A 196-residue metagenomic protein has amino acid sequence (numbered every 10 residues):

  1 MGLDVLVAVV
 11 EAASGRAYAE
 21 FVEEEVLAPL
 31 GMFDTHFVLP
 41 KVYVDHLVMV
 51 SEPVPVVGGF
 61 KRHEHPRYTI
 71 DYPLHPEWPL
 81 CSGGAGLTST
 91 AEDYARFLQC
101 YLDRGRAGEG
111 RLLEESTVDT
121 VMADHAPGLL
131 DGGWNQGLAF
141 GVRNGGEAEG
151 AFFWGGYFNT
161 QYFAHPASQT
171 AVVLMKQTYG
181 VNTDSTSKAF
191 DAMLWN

Functional and structural regions predicted by a protein language model:
M1-A148: Short, surface-exposed loop or secondary-structure junction motifs that flank catalytic or metal-binding residues
C81, D103, A167-A171, W195: Terminal-appendage/accessory-domain detector
V121, Q169, L174: Hydrophobic, well-ordered secondary-structure elements that form the walls of internal hydrophobic environments
L138, G150, T160-Y162: Residue-level detector of beta-strand structural context in well-folded domains
F153-G156: Short loop/turn motifs at secondary-structure junctions and domain boundaries
F158-S168: Short, surface-exposed beta-strand/loop micro-motifs that present aromatic residues
T178-V181: A short acidic/small-residue loop/turn micro-motif
S185-N196: Surface-exposed amphipathic alpha-helical segments
